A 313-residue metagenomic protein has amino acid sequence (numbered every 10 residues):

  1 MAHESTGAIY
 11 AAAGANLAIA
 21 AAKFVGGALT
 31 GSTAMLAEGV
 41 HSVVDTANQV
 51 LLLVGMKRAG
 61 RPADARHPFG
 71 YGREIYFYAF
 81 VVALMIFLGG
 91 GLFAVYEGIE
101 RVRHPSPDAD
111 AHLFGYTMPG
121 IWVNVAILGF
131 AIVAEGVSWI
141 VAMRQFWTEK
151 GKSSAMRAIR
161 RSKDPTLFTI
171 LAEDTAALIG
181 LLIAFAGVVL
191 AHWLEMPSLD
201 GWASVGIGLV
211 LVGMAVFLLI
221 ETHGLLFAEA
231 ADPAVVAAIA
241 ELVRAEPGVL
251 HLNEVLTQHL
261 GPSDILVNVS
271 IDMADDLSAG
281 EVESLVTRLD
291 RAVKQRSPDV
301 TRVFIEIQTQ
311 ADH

Functional and structural regions predicted by a protein language model:
M1-A230: Alpha-helical transmembrane cores and adjacent cytosolic helix/loop segments of polytopic membrane transporters
M1-S5, V216-H313: Peripheral (non-transmembrane) domains and long loops of multi-pass membrane proteins
